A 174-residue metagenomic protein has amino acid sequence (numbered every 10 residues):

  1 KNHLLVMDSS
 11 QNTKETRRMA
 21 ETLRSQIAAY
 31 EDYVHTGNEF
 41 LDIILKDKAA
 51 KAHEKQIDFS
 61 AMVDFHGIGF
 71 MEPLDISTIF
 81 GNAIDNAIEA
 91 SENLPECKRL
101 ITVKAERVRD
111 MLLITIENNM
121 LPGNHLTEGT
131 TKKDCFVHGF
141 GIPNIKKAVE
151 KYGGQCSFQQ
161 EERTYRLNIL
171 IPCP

Functional and structural regions predicted by a protein language model:
E21-S25, G37-E54: Short beta-to-alpha transition helix within the HATPase_c
Y33, F59-I79, K133: Conserved short strand/loop->alpha-helix "switch" segment adjacent to the catalytic nucleotide/phosphoryl-transfer site
A87-E96: A short, flexible helix-to-loop-to-beta junction within the catalytic ATP-binding CA
E89, D110-F140: Glycine-rich/acidic phosphate-handling loop/turn and adjacent ATP-lid/helix of nucleotide-binding kinase/ATPase domains
K98-D110: Short beta-strand/loop element within the Bergerat-fold HATPase_c
P122, E161-N168: Glycine-rich nucleotide-binding loop
